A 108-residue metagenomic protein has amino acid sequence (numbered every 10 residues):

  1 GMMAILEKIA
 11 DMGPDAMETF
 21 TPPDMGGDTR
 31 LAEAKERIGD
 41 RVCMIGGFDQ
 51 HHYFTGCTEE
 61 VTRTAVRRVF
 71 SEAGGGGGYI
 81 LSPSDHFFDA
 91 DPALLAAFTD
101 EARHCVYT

Functional and structural regions predicted by a protein language model:
G1-T108: Active-site loop segments of alpha/beta catalytic cores
